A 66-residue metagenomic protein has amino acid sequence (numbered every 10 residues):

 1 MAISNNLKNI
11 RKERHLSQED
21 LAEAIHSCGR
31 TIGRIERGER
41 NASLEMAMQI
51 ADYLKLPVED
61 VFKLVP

Functional and structural regions predicted by a protein language model:
M1-E13: A short, Lys/Arg-rich alpha-helix, primarily the initiator
M1-S4, F62-P66: Short hydrophobic/aromatic patches at helix-to-coil boundaries
K8, E19, M48: Residues within the helices of the helix-turn-helix
K12, E23, D52: Alpha-helical residues within the helix-turn-helix
K12, H26, R37-E39, P66: Residue-level detection of the helix-turn-helix DNA-binding "recognition helix"
L16-R34: Short alpha-helical DNA-recognition segment
M46-D60: DNA major-groove recognition helix of helix-turn-helix/homeodomain DNA-binding modules
